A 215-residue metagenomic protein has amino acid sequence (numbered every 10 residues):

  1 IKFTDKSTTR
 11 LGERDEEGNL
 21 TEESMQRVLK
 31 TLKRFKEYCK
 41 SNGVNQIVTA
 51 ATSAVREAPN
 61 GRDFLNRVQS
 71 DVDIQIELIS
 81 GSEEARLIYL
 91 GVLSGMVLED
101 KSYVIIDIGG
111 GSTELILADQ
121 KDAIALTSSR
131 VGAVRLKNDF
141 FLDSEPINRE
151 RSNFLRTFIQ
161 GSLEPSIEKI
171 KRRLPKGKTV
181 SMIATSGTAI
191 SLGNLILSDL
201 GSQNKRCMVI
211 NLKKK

Functional and structural regions predicted by a protein language model:
I1, T113-L117: Short beta-strand scaffold segments in enzyme catalytic cores
I1-K6, N42: N-terminal glycine-rich anion-binding loops that anchor highly charged ligand groups
F3, A51-T52: A secondary-structure boundary/capping signal
T9-R10: Pseudouridine synthases involved in rRNA/tRNA modification
R14-N42, T52-S102, L117-Q120, A125-K215: Helical "lid/coupling" subdomains associated with nucleotide-phosphate turnover
N45: Short acidic/polar active-site loop segments enriched in Thr and Asp
D107: Conserved catalytic-loop position in the HRD/HxD motif
